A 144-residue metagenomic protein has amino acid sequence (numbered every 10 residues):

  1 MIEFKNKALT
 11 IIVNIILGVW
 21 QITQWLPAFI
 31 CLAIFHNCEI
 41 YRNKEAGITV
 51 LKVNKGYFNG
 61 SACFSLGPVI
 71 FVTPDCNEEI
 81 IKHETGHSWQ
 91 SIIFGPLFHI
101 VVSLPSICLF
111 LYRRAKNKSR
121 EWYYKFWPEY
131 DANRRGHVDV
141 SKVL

Functional and structural regions predicted by a protein language model:
I2-Y41, V50-V53, F58-N59, F98-L144: Metalloprotease/metallohydrolase-associated module, dominated by Zn2+-dependent proteases
T49-C76: Active-site scaffold of zinc-dependent metalloenzymes
P74-Q90: Short alpha-helix carrying the canonical HExxH Zn2+-binding catalytic motif
T85-L104: Catalytic Zn2+-binding segment of zinc metalloproteases
